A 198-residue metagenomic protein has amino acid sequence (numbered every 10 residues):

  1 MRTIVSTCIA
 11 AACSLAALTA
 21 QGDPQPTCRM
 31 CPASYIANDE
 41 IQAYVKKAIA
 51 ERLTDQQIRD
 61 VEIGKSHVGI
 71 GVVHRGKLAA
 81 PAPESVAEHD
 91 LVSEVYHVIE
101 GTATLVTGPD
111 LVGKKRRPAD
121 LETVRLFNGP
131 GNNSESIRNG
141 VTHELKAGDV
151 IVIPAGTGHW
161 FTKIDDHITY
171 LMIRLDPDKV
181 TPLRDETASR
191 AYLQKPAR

Functional and structural regions predicted by a protein language model:
M1-I4: Positively charged n-region of N-terminal signal peptides that target proteins for export
S6-A17: Bacterial N-terminal signal peptides
A20-D90, L183-A191, K195-R198: A short, N-terminal "cap"/entry segment at the start of jelly-roll beta-barrel domains of the cupin/DSBH fold
A87, S93-H97, T142-H143, V150-I151: His/acidic/aromatic-lined binding-pocket segments of jelly-roll/cupin-type domains and related regulatory beta-sandwich
D90-P109, P118-N133: Short, conserved beta-strand element in jelly-roll/cupin
S136-G140: Short alpha-helix capping/helix-loop boundary micro-motifs
H143-D165: Conserved metal-binding segment of the jelly-roll/cupin
D166-R184: A short hydrophobic beta-strand segment most commonly corresponding to one strand of the jelly-roll/cupin
